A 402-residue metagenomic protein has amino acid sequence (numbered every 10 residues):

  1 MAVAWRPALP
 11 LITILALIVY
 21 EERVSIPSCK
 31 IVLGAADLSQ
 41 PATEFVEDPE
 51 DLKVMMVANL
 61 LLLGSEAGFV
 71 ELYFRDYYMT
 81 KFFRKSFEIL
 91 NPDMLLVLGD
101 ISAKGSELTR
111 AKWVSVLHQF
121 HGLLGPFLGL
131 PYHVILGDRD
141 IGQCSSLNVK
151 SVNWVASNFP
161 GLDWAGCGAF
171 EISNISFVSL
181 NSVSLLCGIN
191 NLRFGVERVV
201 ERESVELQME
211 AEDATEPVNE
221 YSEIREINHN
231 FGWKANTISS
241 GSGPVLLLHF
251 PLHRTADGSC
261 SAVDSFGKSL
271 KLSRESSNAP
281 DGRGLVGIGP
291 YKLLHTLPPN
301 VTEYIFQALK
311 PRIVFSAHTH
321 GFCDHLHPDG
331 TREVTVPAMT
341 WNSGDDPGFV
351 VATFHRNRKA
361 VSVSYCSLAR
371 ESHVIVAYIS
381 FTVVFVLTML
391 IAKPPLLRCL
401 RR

Functional and structural regions predicted by a protein language model:
M1-V114, Q119: N-terminal active-site segment of His-dependent metallophosphoesterases
A2-L9, T13-A35, S39, G166 (+4 more regions): Binuclear metal-dependent phosphoesterase catalytic core
V19-R23, E50-K53, N91-M94, F127-Y132 (+3 more regions): Loop/turn elements at helix/coil->beta-strand transitions in domains of secreted/extracellular proteins
P27-E44, S106-G241, S259, S265 (+4 more regions): Extended active-site neighborhood of metal-dependent phosphoesterases/phosphodiesterases
D51-E66, N174-G188, P244-H249, I313 (+2 more regions): Active-site-proximal beta-strand elements of phosphoester/diester hydrolases
M56-A58, M94-D100, P131-D138, L180 (+4 more regions): Active-site neighborhood of phospho(di)ester-bond hydrolases with catalytic His/Asp-centered motifs
L60-L63, I101-K104, D138-G142, V183-C187 (+3 more regions): Solvent-exposed loop/turn segments at secondary-structure junctions within structured extracellular/periplasmic domains
